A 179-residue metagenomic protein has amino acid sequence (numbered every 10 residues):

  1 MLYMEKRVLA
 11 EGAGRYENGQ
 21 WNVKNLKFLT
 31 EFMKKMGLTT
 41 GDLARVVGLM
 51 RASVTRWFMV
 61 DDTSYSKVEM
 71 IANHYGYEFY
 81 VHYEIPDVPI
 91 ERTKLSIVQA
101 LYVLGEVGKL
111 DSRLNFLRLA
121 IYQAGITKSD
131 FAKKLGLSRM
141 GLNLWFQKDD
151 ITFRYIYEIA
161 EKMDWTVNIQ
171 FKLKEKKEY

Functional and structural regions predicted by a protein language model:
L2-M36, K94-A124: A short, Lys/Arg-rich alpha-helix, primarily the initiator
K35, V46, Q123, K134 (+1 more regions): Residues within the alpha-helical elements of helix-turn-helix
L38, S66, G125-I126, R154: Residue-level signal for the short linker/turn that defines the boundary of a DNA-recognition helix
D42-A44, D130-A132: Short alpha-helical "recognition helix" segments of helix-turn-helix
G48-T63, G136-I151: Recognition helix of helix-turn-helix/homeodomain-like DNA-binding domains that insert into the DNA major groove
S66-V81, R154-I169: DNA major-groove recognition helix of helix-turn-helix/homeodomain DNA-binding modules
H82-T93, Q170-Y179: Short amphipathic recognition helices of helix-turn-helix/homeodomain-type DNA-binding modules
